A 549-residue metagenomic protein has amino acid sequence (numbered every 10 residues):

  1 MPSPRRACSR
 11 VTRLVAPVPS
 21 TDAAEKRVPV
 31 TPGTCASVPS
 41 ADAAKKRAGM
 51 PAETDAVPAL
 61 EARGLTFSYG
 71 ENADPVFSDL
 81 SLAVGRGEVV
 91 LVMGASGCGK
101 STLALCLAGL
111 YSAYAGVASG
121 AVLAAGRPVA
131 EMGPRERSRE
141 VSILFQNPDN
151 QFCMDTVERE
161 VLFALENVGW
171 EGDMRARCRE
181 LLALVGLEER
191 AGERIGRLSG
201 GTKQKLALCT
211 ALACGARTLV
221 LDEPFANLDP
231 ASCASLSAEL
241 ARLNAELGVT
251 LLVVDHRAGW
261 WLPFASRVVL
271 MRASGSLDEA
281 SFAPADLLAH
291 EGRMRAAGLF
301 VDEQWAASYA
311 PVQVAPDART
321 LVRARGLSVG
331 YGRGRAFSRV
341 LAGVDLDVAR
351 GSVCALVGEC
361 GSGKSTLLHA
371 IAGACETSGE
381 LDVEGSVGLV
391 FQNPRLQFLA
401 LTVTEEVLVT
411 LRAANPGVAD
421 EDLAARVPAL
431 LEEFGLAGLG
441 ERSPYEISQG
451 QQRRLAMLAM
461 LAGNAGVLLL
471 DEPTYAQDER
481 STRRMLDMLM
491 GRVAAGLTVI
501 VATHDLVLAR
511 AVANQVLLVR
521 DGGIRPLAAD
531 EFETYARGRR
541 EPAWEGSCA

Functional and structural regions predicted by a protein language model:
G116-P128, T377-V387: Conserved ABC transporter NBD signature motif
D173-R190, D420-L439: Conserved ABC ATPase "signature" region
R194-L198, S443-I447, Q451: Conserved ABC ATPase signature
L208, M457-L458: Hydrophobic anchor residue at the start of the ABC signature
L212, M460-L461: ABC ATPase C-loop
L219-D222, L468-D471: Catalytic Walker B motif of ABC-type/P-loop ATPase nucleotide-binding domains
V254-H256, T503-H504: H-loop/switch region of ABC-family ATPase nucleotide-binding domains
G275-V301, G523-C548: Conserved beta-strand-loop-alpha-helix hinge in the C-terminal portion of ABC ATPase nucleotide-binding domains
